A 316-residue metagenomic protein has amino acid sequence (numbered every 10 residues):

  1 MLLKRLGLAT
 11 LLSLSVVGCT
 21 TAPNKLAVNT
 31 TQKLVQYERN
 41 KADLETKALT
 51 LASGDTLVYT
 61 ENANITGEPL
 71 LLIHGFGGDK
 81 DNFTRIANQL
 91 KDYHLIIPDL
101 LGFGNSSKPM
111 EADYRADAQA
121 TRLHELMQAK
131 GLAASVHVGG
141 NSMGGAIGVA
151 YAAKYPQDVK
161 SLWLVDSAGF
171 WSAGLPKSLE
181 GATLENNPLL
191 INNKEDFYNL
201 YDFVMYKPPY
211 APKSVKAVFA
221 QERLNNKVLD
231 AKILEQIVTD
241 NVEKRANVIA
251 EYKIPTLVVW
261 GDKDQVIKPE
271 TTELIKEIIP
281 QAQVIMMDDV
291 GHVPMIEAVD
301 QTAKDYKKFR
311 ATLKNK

Functional and structural regions predicted by a protein language model:
L2-L8, S15-E68, D92-Y93, A311-K316: Alpha/beta-hydrolase fold catalytic core
A52-D55, T60, I97-G139: Active-site loop/oxyanion-hole signature of alpha/beta-hydrolase fold enzymes
E61-N105: Conserved HGGG/HGGXW glycine-rich cap/lid loop of the alpha/beta-hydrolase fold
G140, G144, G148: Gly/Ala-rich beta-loop-alpha elbow adjacent to hydrolase catalytic centers
V149, A153-K154, K160-N192: Flexible "cap/lid" loop of the alpha/beta hydrolase fold
A173-S178, L190-A250: Conserved alpha/beta-hydrolase catalytic His-Asp/Glu region
Y252, V258-W260, D264: Short beta-strand/loop motif that positions the catalytic acidic residue of the alpha/beta-hydrolase fold
A282-K316: Catalytic active-site module of serine/aspartate enzymes centered on a nucleophile-bearing elbow/loop
